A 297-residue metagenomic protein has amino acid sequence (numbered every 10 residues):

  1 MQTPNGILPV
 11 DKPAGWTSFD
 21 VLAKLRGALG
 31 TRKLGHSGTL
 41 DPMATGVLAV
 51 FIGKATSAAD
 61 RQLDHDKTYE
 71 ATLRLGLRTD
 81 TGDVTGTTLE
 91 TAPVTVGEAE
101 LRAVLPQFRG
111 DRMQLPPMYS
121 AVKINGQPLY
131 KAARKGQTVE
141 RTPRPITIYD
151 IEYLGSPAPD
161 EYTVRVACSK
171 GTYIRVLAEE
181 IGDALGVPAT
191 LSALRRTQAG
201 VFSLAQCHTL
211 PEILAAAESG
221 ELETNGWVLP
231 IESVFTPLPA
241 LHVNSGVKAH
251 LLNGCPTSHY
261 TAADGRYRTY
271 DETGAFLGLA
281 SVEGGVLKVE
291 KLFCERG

Functional and structural regions predicted by a protein language model:
M1-K170, I174-H208: Catalytic cores of RNA-modifying enzymes
M1-P13, F19-H36, L40, A44 (+1 more regions): Accessory RNA 3′-end/elbow-binding domains used by RNA modification enzymes
